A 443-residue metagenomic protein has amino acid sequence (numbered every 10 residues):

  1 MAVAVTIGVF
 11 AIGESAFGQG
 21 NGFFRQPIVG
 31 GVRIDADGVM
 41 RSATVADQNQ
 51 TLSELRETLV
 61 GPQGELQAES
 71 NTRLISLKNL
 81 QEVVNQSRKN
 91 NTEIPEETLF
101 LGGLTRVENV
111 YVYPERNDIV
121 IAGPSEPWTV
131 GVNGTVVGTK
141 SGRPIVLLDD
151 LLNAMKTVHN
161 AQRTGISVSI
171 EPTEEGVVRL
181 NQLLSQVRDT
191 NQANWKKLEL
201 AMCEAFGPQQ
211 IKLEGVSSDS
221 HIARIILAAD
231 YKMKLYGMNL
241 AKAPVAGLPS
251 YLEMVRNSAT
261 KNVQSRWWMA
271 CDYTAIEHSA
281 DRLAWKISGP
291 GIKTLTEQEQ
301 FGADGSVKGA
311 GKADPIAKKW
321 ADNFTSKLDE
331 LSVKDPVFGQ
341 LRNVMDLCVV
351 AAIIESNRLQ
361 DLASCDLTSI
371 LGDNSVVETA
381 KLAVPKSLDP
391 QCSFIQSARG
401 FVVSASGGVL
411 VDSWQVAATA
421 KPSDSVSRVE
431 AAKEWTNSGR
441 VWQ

Functional and structural regions predicted by a protein language model:
M1-V3: Bacterial N-terminal signal peptides that target proteins for export
I7-S15: C-terminal segment of classical bacterial N-terminal signal peptides
A16-Q443: Sec-dependent N-terminal signal peptides of Gram-negative outer-membrane/periplasmic proteins
